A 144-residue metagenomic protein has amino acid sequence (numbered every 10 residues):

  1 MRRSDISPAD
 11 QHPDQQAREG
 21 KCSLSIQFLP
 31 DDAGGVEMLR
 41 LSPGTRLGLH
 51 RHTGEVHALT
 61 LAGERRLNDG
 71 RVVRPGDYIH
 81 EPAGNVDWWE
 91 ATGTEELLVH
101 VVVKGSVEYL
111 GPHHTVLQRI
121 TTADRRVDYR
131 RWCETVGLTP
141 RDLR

Functional and structural regions predicted by a protein language model:
M1-D32, L117-R144: A short, N-terminal "cap"/entry segment at the start of jelly-roll beta-barrel domains of the cupin/DSBH fold
C22, G35-E37, G54-V56, L61 (+1 more regions): A generic structural signal for short beta-strands and their flanking turns/coil linkers
C22-R51, P82-V86: Conserved short histidine dyad/triad with adjacent acidic residue
P30, L67-W88: Short acidic-glycine-tyrosine-enriched beta hairpin
M38-L41, T60-R65, W89, V99-V102: Short, well-ordered beta-strand segments in beta-rich or mixed alpha/beta enzyme and ligand-binding folds
S42-P43, H52-N68, P75: Glycine- and acidic-residue-biased ligand/ion/polar-headgroup-sensing regions
L49-R51, R71-V72, A91: Short, charge-rich binding segments
A83-P112: Ligand-binding loop in jelly-roll beta-barrel domains
